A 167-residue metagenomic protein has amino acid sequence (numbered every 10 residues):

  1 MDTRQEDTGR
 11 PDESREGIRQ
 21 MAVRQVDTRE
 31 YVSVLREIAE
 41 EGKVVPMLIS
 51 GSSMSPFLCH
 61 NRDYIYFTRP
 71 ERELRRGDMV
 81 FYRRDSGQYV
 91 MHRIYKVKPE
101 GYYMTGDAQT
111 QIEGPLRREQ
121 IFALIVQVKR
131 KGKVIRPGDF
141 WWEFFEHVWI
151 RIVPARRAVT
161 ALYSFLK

Functional and structural regions predicted by a protein language model:
D2-R4, G9-K167: Extended hydrophobic leader/signal-anchor segments used for secretion and membrane insertion
